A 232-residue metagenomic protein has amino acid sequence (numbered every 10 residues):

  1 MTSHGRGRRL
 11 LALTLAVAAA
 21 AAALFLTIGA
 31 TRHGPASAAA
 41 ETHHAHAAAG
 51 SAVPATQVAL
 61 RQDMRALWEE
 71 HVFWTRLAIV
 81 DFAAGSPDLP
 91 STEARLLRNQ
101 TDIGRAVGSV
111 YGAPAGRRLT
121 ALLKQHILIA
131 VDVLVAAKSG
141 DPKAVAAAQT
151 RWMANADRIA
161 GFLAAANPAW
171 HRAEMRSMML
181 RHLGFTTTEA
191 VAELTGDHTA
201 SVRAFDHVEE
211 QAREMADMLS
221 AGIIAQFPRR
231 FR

Functional and structural regions predicted by a protein language model:
M1-G7: N-terminal secretory signal peptides that target proteins for export/translocation
G7-L10, H33, V72: Hydrophobic alpha-helical segments, especially transmembrane helices and their immediate juxtamembrane helical caps
R9-F25: Sec-dependent N-terminal signal peptides
L11-T14, S37-A38, A48, R76: Intrinsically disordered, low-complexity segments enriched in polar/charged small residues
L24-A45: C-terminal region of N-terminal signal peptides and the immediate post-cleavage residues of exported proteins
H44-A49, T56-F82, S86, E93-L96 (+4 more regions): C-terminal amphipathic alpha-helix
L97-L134: Mid-chain, structured segments of secreted extracytoplasmic proteins
